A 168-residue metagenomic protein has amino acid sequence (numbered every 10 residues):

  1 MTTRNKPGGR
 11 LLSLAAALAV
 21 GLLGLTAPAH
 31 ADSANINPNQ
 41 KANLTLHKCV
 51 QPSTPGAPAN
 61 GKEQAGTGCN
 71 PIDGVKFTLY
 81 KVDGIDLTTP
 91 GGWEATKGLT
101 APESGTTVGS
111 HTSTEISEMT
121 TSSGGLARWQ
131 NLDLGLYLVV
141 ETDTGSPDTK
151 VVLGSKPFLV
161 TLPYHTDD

Functional and structural regions predicted by a protein language model:
T2-D168: Solvent-exposed loop/turn and edge beta-strand elements of beta-rich ligand-binding domains
